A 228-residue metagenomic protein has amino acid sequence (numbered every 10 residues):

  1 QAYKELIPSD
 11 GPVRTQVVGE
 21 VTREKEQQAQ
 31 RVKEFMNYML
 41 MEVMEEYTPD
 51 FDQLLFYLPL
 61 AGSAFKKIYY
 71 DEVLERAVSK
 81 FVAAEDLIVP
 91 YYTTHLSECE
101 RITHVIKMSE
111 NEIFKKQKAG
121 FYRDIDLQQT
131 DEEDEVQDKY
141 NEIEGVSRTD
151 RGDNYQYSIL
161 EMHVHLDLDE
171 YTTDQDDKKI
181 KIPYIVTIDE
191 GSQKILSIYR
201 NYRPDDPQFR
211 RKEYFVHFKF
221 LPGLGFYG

Functional and structural regions predicted by a protein language model:
Q1-G228: Extended alpha-helical, oligomerization-prone segments that build pores/tubes and scaffolds
